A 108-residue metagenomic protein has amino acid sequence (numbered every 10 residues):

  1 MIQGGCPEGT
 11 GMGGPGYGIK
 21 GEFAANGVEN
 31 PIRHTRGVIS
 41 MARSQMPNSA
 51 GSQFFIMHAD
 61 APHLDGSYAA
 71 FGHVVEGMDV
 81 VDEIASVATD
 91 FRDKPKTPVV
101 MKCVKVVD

Functional and structural regions predicted by a protein language model:
M1-D108: Cyclophilin-like peptidyl-prolyl cis-trans isomerases
